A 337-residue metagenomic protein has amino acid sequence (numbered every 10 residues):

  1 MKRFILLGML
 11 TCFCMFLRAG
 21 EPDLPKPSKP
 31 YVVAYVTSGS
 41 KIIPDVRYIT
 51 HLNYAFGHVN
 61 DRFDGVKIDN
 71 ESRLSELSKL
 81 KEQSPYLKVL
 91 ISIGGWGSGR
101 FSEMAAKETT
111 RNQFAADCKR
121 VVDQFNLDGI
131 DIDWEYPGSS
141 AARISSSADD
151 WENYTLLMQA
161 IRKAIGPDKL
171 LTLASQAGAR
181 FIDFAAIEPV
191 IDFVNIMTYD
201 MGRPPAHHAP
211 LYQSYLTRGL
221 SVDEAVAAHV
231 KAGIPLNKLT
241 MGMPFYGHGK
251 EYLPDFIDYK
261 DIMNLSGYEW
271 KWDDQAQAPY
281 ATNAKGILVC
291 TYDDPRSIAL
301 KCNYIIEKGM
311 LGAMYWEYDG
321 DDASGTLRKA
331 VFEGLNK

Functional and structural regions predicted by a protein language model:
M1-E21: Bacterial Sec-dependent N-terminal signal peptides
E21-V122: Glycan-recognition patch characteristic of GH18 chitinases/ENGases and related GlcNAc/peptidoglycan-binding proteins
P22-K26, L74-V89, G94-G95, Y154-K169 (+2 more regions): Surface-exposed amphipathic alpha-helices with a cationic face
S28-P30, Y48-T50, P85-V89, N126-D128 (+4 more regions): Short, well-ordered coil/turn segments that N-cap beta-strands
V33, N60-S72, A116, P137-G267: Substrate-binding surface in catalytic domains of secreted glycosidases
L52, I91, I132, I161 (+4 more regions): Conserved, mostly hydrophobic/aromatic
I93, K238-Y304, K329-K337: Glycan-binding loop/region signatures in secreted carbohydrate-active enzymes
S145-N153, P167-K169, D274, D322-K337: Short acidic, glycine/proline-enriched helix-loop-strand junctions
